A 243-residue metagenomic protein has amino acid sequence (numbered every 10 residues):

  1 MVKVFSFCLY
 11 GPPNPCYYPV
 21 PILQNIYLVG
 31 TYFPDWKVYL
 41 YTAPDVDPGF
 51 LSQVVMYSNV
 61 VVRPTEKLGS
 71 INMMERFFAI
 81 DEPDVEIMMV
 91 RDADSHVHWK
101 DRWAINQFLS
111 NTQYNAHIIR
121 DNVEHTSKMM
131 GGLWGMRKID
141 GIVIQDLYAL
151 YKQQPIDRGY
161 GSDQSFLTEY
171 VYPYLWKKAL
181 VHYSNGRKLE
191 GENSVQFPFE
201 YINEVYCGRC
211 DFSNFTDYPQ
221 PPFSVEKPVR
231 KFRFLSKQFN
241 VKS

Functional and structural regions predicted by a protein language model:
M1-K67: N-terminal anchoring/stem segment of glycosyltransferases
F33, S58, P83-D84, T112 (+1 more regions): A structural signal for short coil/turn segments at secondary-structure junctions
L68-E75: A short, glycine-/small-residue-rich helix N-cap motif at loop->alpha-helix starts within glycosyltransferase
A79, A116-I118, L133-G135, F166: Conserved hydrophobic/aromatic beta-strand scaffold that supports enzyme active sites
M88: Short aromatic/hydrophobic "clamp" motif used to bind/position activated sugar donors
A93-S95: Short acidic donor-binding/metal-coordinating loop in glycosyltransferase active sites
V97-M129: Conserved donor-nucleotide/metal-binding helix-loop-beta segment in metal-dependent transferases, i.e., the alpha-helix
V123-T126, M136-S243: Catalytic core and acceptor-binding pocket of nucleotide-sugar-dependent glycosyltransferases
